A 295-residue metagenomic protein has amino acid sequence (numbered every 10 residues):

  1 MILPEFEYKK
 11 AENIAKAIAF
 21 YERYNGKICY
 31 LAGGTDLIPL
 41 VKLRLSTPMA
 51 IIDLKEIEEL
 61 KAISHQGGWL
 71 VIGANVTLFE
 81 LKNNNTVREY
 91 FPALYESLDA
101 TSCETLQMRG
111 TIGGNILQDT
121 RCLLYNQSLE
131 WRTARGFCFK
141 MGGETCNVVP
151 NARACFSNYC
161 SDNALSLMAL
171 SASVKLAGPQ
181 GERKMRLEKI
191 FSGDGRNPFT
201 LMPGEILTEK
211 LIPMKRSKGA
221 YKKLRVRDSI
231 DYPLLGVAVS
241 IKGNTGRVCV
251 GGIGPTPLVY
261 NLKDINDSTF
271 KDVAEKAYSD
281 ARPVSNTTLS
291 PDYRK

Functional and structural regions predicted by a protein language model:
M1-K295: C-terminal structural segment of proteins
